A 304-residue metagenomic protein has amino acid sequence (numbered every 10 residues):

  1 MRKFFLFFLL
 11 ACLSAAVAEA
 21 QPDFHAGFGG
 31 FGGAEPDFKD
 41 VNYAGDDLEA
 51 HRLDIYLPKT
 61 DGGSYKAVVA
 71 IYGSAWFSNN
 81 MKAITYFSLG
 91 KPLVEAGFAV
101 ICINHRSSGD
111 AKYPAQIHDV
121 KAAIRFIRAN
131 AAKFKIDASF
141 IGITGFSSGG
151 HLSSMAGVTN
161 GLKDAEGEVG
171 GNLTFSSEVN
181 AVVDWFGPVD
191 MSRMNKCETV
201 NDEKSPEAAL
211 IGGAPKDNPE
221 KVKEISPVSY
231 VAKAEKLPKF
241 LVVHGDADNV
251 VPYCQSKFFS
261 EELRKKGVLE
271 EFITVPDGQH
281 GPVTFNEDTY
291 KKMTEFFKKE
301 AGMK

Functional and structural regions predicted by a protein language model:
Q21-G63: N-terminal cap/lid segment of alpha/beta-hydrolase-fold proteins
D23, G27-E35, A165, G170 (+1 more regions): Mobile cap/lid helix-loop segments that gate and shape the active-site cleft of serine hydrolases
S64-S74: Short beta-strand element of the alpha/beta-hydrolase
K82-I101: Short amphipathic alpha-helix adjacent to the substrate-entry channel of hydrolases
K112-A132: Alpha/beta-hydrolase active-site loop
R125-C197: Primarily recognizes the serine-hydrolase "nucleophile elbow" in alpha/beta-hydrolase and SGNH/GDSL folds
L241-H244, D248: Short beta-strand/loop motif that positions the catalytic acidic residue of the alpha/beta-hydrolase fold
G278-E287: Catalytic histidine-centered segment of alpha/beta-hydrolase-like enzymes
